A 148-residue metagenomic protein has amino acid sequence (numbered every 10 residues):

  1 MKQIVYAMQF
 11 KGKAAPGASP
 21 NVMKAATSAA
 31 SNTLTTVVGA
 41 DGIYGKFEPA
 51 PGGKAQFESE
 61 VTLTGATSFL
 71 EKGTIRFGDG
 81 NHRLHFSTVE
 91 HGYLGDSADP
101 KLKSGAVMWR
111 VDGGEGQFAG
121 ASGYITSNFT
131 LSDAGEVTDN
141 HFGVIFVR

Functional and structural regions predicted by a protein language model:
M1-R148: Beta-strand-enriched cores of mature, soluble protein domains
